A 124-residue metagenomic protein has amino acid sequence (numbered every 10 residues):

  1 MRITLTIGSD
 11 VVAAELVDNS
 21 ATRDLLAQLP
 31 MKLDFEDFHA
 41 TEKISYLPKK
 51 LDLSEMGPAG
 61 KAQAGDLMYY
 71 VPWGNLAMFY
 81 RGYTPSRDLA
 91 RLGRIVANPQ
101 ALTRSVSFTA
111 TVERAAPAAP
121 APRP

Functional and structural regions predicted by a protein language model:
M1, D10, P72-G74, V106-F108: Envelope-exposed proteins and targeting segments
M1-Y46, L53: N-terminal secretory signal peptides
T6, Y69-V71: Well-ordered beta-strand positions
D37-K43, A90-G93, L102-T103: Short, solvent-exposed cationic patches
G57-K61: Short, surface-exposed secondary-structure edge patches
A64-D66: Loop/turn positions that initiate beta-strands
V71-N98: Beta-strand-rich cores of mature extracytoplasmic or soluble domains
G93-P124: Well-ordered alpha/beta subsegment
